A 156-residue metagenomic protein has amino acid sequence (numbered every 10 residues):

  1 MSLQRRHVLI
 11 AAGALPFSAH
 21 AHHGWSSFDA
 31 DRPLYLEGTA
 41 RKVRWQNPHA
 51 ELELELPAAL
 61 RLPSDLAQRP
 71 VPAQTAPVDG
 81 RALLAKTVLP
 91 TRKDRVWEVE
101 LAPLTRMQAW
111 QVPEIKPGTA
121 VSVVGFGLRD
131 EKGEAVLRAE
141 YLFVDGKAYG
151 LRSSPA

Functional and structural regions predicted by a protein language model:
H7-A21: N-terminal export signals
H20-D31: Short boundary/loop segments of OB/S1/cold-shock single-stranded nucleic-acid-binding domains
P33-Q46: Structural detector for short beta-strands of small beta-barrel domains
Q46-P57: Short aromatic-glycine-enriched beta-strand elements
A58-L89: Mixed-charge, low-complexity intrinsically disordered segments
R95-A109: Beta-strand/loop nucleic-acid-binding surfaces
Q108-S122: Short nucleic-acid-contacting surface segments enriched for D/E, G, S/T with interspersed K/R
R129-R152: OB-fold/S1-family single-stranded nucleic acid-binding modules
